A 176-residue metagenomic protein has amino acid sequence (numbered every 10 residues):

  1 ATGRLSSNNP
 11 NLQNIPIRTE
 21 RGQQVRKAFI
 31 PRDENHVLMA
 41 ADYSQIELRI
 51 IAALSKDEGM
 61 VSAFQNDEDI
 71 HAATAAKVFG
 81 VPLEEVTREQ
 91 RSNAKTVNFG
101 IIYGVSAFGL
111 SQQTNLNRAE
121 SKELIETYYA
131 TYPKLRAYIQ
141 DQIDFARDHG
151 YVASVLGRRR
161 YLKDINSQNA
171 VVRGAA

Functional and structural regions predicted by a protein language model:
A1-A176: Conserved catalytic core of nucleotide polymerization and phosphodiester-bond processing enzymes
